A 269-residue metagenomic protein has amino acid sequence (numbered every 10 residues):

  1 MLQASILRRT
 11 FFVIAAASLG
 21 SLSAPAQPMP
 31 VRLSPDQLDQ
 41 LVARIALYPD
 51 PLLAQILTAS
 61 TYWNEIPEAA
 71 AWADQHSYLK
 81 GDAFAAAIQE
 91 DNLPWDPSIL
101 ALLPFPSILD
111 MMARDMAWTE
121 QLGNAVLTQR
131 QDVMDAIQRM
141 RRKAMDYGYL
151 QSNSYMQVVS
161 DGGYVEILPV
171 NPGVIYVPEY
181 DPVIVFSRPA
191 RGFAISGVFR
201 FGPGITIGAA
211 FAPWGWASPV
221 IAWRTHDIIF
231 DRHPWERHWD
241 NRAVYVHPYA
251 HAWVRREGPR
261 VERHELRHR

Functional and structural regions predicted by a protein language model:
M1-S5: N-terminal secretory signal peptides that target proteins for export/translocation
I6-F12: N-terminal export leaders
F12-S21: Bacterial N-terminal signal peptides
A24-P28: Boundary at the C-terminal end of the N-terminal hydrophobic targeting segment
M29-R44: Extended, structured, electrostatic nucleic-acid-contact surfaces
L57, W63-Y164: Mature extracellular/secreted ectodomains of secretory-pathway proteins
D132, A136, R142-R269: Low-complexity, repeat-rich tail regions
